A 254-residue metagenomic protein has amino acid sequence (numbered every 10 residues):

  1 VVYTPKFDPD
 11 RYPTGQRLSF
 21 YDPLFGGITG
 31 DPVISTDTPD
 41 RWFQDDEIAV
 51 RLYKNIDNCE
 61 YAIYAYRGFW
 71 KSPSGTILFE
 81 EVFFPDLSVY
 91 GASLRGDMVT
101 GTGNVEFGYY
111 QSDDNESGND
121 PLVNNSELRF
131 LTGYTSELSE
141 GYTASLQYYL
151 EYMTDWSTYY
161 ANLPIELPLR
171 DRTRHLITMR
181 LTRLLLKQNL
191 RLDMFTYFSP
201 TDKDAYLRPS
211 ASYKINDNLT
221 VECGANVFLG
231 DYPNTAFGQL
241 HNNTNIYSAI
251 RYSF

Functional and structural regions predicted by a protein language model:
V1, N58-Y61, T100-N104, G141-S145 (+2 more regions): Repeated loop/turn-to-beta-strand initiation elements of outer-membrane beta-barrel proteins
V1-P5, I63-R67, V105-Y109, L146-L150 (+4 more regions): Transmembrane beta-barrel strands of outer-membrane/channel proteins
Y12-L18, P73-E80, N115-L122, D155-L163 (+3 more regions): Outer-membrane beta-barrel translocator domains and adjoining extracellular loop/strand segments of Gram-negative
D40-Q44, E80-D86, D120-L128, L167-T173 (+2 more regions): Replace "Gram-negative outer membrane beta-barrel proteins" with "bacterial and organellar outer membrane beta-barrel
D46-V50, S88-A92, L128-T132, H175-M179 (+2 more regions): Hydrophobic, lipid-facing positions within transmembrane beta-strands of outer-membrane proteins
N55-N58, R95-T100, Q111, S136-E140 (+4 more regions): Outer-membrane beta-barrel strand-turn architecture
P85-P164: Long, well-ordered mid-to-C-terminal structural blocks that present hydrophobic/aromatic surfaces
V227, L240-F254: Outer-membrane beta-barrel "beta-signal"
